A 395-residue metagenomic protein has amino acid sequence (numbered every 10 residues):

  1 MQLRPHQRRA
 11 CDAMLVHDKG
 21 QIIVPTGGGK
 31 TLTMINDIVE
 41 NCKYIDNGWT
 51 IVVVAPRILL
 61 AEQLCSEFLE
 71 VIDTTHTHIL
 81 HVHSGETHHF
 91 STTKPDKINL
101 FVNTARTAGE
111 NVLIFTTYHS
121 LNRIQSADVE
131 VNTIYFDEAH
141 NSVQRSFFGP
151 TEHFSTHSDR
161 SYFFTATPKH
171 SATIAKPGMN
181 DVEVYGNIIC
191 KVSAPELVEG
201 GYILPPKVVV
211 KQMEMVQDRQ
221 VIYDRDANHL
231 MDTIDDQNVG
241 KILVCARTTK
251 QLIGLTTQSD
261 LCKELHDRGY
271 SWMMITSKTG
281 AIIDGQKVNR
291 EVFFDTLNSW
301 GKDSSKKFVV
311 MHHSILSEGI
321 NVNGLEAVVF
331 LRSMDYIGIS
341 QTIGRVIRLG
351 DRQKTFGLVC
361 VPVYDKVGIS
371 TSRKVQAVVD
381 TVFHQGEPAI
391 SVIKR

Functional and structural regions predicted by a protein language model:
M1-I23: Conserved pre-motif I regulatory segment
H17-D37: Walker A/P-loop
T31-N36, N47-E70, T248-I253: Conserved Walker A/P-loop ATP-binding site and its immediately adjacent core in helicase/helicase-like ATPase domains
L59-K94: Conserved helix-turn-beta segment of the N-terminal RecA-like "Helicase ATP-binding" lobe in SF1/SF2 helicases
L100-P150, H312-S314: Conserved RecA-like ASCE ATPase "motif II neighborhood" in helicase/translocase motors
N141, S277-I390: Conserved RecA-like P-loop NTPase helicase motor core
N141-I203: Post-DEXD/H (motif II) to motif III coupling segment of the RecA-like Helicase ATP-binding lobe
G186-I253, Q258: Conserved interdomain linker/interface between the two RecA-like ATPase lobes of SF2 helicase motors
